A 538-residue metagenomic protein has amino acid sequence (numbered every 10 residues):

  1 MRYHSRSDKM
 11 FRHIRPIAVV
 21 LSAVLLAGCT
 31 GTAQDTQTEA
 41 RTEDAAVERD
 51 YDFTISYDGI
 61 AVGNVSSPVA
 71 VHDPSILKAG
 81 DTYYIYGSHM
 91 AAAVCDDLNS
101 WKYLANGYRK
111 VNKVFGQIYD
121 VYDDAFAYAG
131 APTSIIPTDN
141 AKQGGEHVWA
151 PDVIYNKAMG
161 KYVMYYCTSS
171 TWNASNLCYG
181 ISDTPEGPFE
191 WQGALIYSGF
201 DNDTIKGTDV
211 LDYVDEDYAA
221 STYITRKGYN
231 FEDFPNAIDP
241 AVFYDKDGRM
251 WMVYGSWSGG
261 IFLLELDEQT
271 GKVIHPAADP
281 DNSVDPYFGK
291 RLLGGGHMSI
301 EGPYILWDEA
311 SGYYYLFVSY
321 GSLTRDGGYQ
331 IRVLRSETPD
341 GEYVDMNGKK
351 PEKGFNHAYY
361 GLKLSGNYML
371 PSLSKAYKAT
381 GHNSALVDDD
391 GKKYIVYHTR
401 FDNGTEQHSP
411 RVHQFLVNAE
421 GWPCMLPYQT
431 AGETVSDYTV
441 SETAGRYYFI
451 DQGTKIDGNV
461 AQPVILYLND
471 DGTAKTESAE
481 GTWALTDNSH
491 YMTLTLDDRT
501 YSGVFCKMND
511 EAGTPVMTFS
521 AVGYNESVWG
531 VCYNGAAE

Functional and structural regions predicted by a protein language model:
H4-I17: Bacterial N-terminal signal peptides that target proteins for export
L21-L26: Hydrophobic core
C29-E538: Carbohydrate-active catalytic/glycan-binding domains of CAZyme proteins, especially the secreted or lumenal ectodomains
